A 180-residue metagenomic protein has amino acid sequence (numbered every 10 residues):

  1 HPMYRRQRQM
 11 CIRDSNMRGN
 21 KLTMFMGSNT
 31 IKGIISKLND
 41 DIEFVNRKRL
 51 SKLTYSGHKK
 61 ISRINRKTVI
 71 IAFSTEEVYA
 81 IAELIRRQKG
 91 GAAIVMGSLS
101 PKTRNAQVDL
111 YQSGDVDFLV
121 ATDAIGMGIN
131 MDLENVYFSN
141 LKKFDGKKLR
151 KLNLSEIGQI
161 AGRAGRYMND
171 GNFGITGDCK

Functional and structural regions predicted by a protein language model:
H1-I12: Single conserved hydrophobic/aromatic residue that forms the stacking wall/gate of nucleotide- or nucleobase-binding
L22-M26, I64-Q88, A92-M96: Conserved strand-helix element at the start of the C-terminal RecA-like helicase core
L22-S28, L119-A121, Y137-F138: Structural recognition of the conserved hydrophobic beta-strand(s) that form the central parallel beta-sheet of P-loop
M24, V69, M96-S100, F144-K151: Flexible beta-alpha connector loops of hexameric P-loop NTPases
N29-N65: Interdomain hinge/linker at the junction between the two RecA-like core domains of SF2 helicases
S74-E76, I94-A106, T122-I125: Conserved helicase motor
Y111-N130: Conserved two-lobed SF2 helicase motor
M131, N135-D145, L149-K180: Conserved segment of the helicase C-terminal RecA-like domain
